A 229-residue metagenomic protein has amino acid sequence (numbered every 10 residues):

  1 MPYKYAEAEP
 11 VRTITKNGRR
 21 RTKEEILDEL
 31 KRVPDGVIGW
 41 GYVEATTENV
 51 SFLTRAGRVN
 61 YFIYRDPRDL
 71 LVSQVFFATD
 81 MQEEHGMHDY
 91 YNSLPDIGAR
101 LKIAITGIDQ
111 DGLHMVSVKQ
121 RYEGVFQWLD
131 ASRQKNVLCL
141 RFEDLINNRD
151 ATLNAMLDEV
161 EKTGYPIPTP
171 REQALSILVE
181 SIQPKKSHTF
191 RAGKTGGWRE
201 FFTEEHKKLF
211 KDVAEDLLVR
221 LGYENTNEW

Functional and structural regions predicted by a protein language model:
M1-I97, T106-C139, E205-L209, V213 (+1 more regions): PAPS-dependent sulfotransferase catalytic domain
M1-R21, S132-E204, K208: The conserved 3'-phosphoadenosine-5'-phosphosulfate
L94-I105, D144, R149-T152: Acidic, glycine-rich loop-and-strand cores that form catalytic or ligand-binding grooves in diverse globular domains
E159, L217-R220: Short alpha-helical functional segments enriched in proximate histidine and acidic residues
R191-K194, E224-W229: Short coil/turn segments at secondary-structure boundaries
